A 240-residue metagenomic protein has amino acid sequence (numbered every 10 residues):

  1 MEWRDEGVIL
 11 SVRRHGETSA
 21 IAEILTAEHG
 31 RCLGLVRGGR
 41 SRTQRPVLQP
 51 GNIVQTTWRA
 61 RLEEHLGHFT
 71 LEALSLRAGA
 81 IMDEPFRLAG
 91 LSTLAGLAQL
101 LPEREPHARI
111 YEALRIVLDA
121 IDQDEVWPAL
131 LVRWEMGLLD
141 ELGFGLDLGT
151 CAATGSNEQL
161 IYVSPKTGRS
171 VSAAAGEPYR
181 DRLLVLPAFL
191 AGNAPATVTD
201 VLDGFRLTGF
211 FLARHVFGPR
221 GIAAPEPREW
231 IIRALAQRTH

Functional and structural regions predicted by a protein language model:
M1-I21, L25-H240: Non-catalytic alpha-helical scaffolds and adjoining flexible linkers that form interface surfaces for assembly
